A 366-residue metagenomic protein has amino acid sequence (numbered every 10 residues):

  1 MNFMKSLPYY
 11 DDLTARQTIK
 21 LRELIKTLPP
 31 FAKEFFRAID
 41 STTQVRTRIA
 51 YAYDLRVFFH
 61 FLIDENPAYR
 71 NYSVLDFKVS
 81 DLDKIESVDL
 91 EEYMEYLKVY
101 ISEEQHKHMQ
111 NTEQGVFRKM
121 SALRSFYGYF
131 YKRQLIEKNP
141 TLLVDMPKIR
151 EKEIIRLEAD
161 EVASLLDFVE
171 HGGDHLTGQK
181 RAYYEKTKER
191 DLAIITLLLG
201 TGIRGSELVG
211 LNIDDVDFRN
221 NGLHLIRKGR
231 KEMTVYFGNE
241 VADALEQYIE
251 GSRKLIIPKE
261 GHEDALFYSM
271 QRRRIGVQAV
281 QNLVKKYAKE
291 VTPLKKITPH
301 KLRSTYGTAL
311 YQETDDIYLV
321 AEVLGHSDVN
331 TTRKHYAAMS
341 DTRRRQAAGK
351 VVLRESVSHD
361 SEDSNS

Functional and structural regions predicted by a protein language model:
M1-S366: Conserved catalytic core of the tyrosine transesterase superfamily
